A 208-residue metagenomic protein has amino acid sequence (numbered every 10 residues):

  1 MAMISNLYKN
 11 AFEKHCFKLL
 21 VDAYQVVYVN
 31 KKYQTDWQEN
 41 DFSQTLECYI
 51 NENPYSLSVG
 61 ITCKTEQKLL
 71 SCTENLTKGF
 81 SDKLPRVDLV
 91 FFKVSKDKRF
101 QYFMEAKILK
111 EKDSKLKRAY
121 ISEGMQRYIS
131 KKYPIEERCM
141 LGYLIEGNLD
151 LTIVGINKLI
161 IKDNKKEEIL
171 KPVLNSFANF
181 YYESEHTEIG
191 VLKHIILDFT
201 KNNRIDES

Functional and structural regions predicted by a protein language model:
M1-K14: Nuclease-adjacent, charged terminal/linker segments that flank catalytic cores
E13-N75: Acidic-basic catalytic patches of nuclease active cores, encompassing PD-(D/E)XK and other metal-cofactor nuclease
N30-K32, E74-T77, L109-L116: Surface-exposed cleft-lining segments at the edges of enzyme active sites
T62-R99: Active-site metal-binding core of divalent-cation-utilizing nuclease and nuclease-like domains
L89-F91, Y102-K110, Y128: Conserved catalytic cores of phosphodiester-cleaving nucleases, focusing on short active-site segments
K115-M140: Short, charged, amphipathic alpha-helix that recurs within catalytic cores of restriction-modification and other
K132-N157: Nucleic-acid nuclease catalytic cores
K162-S208: Non-catalytic C-terminal interaction segments of nucleic acid-processing enzymes
